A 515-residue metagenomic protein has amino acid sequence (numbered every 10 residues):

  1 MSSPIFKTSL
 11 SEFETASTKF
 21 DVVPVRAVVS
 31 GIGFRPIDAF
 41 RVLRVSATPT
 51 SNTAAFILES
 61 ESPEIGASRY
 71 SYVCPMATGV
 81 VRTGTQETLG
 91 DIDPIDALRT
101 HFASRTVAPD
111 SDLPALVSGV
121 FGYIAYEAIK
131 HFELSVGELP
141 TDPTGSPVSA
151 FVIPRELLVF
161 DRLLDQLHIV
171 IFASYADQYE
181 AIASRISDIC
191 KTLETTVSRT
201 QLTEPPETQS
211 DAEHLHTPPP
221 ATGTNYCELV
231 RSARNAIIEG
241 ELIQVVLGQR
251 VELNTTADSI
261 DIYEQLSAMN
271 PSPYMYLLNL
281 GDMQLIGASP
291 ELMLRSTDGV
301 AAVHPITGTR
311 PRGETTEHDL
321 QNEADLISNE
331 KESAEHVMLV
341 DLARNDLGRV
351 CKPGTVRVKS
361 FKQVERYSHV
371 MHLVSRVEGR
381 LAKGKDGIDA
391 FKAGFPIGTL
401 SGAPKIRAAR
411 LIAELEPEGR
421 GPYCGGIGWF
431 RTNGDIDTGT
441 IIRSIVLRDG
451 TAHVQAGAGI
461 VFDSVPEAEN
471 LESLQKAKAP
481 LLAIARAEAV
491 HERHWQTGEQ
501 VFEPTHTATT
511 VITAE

Functional and structural regions predicted by a protein language model:
S2-E515: Extended alpha-helical targeting/anchoring segments, especially N-terminal organellar/secretory targeting helices
